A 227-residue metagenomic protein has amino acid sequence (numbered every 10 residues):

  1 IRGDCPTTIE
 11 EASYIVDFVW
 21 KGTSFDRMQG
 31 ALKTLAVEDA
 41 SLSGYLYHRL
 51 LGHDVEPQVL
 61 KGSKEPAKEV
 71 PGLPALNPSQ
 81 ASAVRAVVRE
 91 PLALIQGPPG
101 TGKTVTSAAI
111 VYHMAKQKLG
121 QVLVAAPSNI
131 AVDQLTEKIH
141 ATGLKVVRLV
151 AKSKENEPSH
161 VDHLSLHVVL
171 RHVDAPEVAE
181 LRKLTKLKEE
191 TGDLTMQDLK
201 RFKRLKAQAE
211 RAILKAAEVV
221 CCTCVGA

Functional and structural regions predicted by a protein language model:
I1-L76, A81, E137, A141 (+2 more regions): Pre-ATPase regulatory/linker segments immediately N-terminal to the P-loop/RecA-like helicase/translocase core
G72-R89, T106, C222: N-terminal pre-P-loop "Q-motif" helix
S79, R89-I95, L119-G120, E218: Pre-Walker A (Motif I) flank of P-loop NTPase domains
Q80-S82, A131-L135, L205-Q208, A227: Eukaryotic intrinsically disordered and solvent-exposed regulatory patches
S82-A83, L94, T106-A109, A131-Q134 (+2 more regions): Acidic, Ser/Thr-rich intrinsically disordered and amphipathic helical segments
T101, T106, I110-H140, V147-V150: Conserved RecA-like ASCE P-loop NTPase motor core of nucleic-acid helicases/translocases
N129-A131, S153-N156, G226-A227: Conserved nucleotide-binding/hydrolysis micro-motifs of P-loop NTPases
L194-A227: Conserved helicase/translocase P-loop NTPase motor core
